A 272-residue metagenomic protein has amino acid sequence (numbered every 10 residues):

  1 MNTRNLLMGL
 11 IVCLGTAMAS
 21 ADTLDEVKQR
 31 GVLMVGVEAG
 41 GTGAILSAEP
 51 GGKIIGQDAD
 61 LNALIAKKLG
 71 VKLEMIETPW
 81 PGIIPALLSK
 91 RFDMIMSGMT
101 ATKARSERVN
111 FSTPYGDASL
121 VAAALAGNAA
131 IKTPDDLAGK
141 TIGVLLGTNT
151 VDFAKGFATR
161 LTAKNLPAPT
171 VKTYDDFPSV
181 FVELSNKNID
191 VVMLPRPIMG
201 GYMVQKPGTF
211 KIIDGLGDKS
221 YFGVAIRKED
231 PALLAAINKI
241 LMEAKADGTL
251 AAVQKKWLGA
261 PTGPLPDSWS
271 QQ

Functional and structural regions predicted by a protein language model:
D22-G98, I237, D247: Extracytoplasmic small-molecule ligand-binding "clamshell" domains of the periplasmic binding protein/Venus flytrap
L24, Q57-D58, R105-G116, F210-D214 (+1 more regions): A structural signal for short loop-to-beta-strand junctions that line the ligand-binding cleft of periplasmic/secreted
A39, D117-A124, G200-M242, A260-Q272: Periplasmic-binding protein-like
I45-P50, A63-V71, T150-T173, M203-P207: Ligand-binding cleft/hinge of the Venus flytrap
L64-K67, I76-E77, P81-M94, R108-N110 (+4 more regions): Short helices/loops that flank or line small-molecule/ion binding pockets
G82, M99-E107, F153-R160, V182-D218: A ligand-binding cleft/hinge motif common to bilobed small-molecule-binding domains
L125-I142: Flexible hinge/capping segments at coil-to-helix
N149-K164, I212, M242-Q272: Ligand-binding clefts/hinges and TM-proximal coupling segments of bilobed small-molecule sensing domains
